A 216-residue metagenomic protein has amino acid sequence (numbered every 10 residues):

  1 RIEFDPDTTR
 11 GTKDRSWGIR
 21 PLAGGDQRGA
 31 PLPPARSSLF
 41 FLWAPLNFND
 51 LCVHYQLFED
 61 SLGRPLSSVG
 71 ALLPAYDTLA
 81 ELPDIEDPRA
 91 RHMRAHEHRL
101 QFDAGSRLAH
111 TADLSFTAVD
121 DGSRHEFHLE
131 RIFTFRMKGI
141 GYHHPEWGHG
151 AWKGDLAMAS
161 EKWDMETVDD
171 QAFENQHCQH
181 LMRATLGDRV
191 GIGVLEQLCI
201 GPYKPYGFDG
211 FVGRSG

Functional and structural regions predicted by a protein language model:
R1-G216: Structured soluble/peripheral alpha/beta segments that form catalytic or ligand/cofactor-binding pockets
